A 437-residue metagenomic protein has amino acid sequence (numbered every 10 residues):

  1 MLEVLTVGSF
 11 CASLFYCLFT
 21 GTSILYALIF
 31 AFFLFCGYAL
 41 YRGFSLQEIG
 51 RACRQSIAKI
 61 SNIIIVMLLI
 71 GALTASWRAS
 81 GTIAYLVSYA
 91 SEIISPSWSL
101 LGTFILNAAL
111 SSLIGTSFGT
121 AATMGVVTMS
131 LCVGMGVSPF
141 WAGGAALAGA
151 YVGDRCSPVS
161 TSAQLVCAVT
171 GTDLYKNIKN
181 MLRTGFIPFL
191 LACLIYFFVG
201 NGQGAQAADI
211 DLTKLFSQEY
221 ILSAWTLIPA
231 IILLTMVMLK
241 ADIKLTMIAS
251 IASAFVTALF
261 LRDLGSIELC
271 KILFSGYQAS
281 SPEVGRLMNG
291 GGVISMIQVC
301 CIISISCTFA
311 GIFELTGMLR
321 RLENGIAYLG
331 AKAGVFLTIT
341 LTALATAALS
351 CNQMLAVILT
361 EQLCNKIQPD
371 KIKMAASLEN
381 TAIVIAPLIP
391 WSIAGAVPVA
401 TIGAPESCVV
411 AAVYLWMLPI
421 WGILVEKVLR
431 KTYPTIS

Functional and structural regions predicted by a protein language model:
M1-N62, G185-C301, S437: Hydrophobic transmembrane alpha-helices of multi-pass small-molecule transporters
F44-V133, S281-Q362: Membrane-embedded alpha-helical segments and adjacent helix-loop junctions characteristic of multi-pass solute
S61, R78-S88, I105-A109, Q203-S217 (+2 more regions): Short juxtamembrane and helix-loop transition motifs at transmembrane-helix boundaries in membrane proteins
F118, G153-L165, I358-K366: Short helical (or helix-break) motifs at transmembrane helix termini and adjacent helical loops in multi-pass membrane
A121-V127, A146-L147, T246-V256, S377-L378: Central hydrophobic cores of alpha-helical transmembrane segments in multi-pass integral membrane proteins
M129-W141, I402-S407: Helix-coil boundary and interhelical linker segments in multi-pass alpha-helical membrane proteins
A145-A146, Y151-V159, F189-A205, L429-R430 (+1 more regions): Transmembrane-helix bundle segments that line or gate the permeation/cavity pathway in multi-pass membrane proteins
V169-F189, G330-S437: C-terminal transmembrane helix pair
